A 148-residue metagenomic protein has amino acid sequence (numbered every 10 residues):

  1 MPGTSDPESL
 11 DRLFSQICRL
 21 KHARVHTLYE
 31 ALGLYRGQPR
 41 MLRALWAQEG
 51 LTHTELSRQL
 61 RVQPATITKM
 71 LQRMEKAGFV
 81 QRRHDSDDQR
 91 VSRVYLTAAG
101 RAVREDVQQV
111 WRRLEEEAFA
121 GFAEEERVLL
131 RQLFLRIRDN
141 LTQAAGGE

Functional and structural regions predicted by a protein language model:
M1-D6, E124-E148: C-terminal regulatory/oligomerization modules of transcriptional regulators
S5, Y29, M74: ABC transporter ATPase nucleotide-binding domain signature
D6-R24, A99, V110, L133-N140: C-terminal ligand-sensing/allosteric alpha-helical core of TetR-family HTH transcriptional regulators
F14, L42-L45, R104: Hydrophobic residues on short alpha-helical segments
R19, A23-T66, A77, G146-E148: N-terminal helix-turn-helix DNA-binding core of bacterial DNA-binding proteins
H22, Q72-L135: Charged, amphipathic alpha-helical coiled-coil/dimerization segments
